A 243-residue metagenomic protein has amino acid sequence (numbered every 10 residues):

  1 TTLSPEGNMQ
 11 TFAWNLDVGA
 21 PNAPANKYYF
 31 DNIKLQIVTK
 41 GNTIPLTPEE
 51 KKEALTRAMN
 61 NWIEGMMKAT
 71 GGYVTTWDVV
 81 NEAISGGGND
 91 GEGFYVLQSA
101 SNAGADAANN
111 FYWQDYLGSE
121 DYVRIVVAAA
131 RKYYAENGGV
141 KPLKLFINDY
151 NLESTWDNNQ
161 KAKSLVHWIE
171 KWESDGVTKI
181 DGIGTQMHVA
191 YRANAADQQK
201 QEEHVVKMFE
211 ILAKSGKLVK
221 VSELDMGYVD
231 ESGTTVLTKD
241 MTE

Functional and structural regions predicted by a protein language model:
T1-I33: Extracellular beta-strand ligand-recognition surfaces/modules
N42-R57, N110-S119, N151-W156, Q186-Q199 (+1 more regions): The substrate-binding groove and active-site-proximal loops of carbohydrate-active enzymes, especially glycoside
T47-V80, S119-Y133, S164-G176, E243: An active-site-proximal structural segment forming one wall of the substrate-binding cleft that immediately precedes
I63-S99, F146-Y150, D181-G184: Active-site groove signature of glycoside hydrolases
T76-V80, L117-G118, Y122-A162, K220-V229: Aromatic-lined carbohydrate-recognition surfaces of secreted/lumenal glycan-active proteins
V79-L117, D157-Q160: Aromatic- and acidic-residue-enriched segments that line the glycan-binding/catalytic groove of carbohydrate-active
L143-W156, T185-A195, S215-E243: Active-site clefts of carbohydrate-active enzymes
L145-I147, N151-I180, M208, G233: Substrate-binding cleft/loops of secretory-pathway carbohydrate-active enzymes
